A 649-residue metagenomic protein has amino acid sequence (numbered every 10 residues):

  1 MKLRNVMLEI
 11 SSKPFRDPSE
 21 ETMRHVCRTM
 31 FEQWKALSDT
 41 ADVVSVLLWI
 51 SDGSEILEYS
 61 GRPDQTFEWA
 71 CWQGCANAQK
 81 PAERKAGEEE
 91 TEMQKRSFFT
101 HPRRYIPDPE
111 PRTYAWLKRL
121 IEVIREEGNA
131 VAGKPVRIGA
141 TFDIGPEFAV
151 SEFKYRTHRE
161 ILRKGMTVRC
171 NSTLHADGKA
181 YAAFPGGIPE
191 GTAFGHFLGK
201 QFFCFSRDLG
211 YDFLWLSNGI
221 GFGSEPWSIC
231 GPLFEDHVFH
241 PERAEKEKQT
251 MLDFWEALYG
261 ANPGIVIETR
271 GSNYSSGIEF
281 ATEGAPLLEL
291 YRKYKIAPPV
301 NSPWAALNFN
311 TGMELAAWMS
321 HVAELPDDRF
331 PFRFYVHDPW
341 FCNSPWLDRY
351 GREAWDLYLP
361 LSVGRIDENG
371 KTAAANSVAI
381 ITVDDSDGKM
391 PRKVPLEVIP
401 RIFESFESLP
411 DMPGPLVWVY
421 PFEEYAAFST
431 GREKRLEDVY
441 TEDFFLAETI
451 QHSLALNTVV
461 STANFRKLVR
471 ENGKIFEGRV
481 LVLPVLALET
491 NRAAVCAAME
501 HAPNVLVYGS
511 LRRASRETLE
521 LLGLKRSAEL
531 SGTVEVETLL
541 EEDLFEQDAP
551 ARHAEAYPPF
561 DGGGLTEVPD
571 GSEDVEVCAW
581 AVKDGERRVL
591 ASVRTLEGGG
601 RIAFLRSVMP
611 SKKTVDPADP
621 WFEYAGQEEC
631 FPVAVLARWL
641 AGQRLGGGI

Functional and structural regions predicted by a protein language model:
M1-N464, V469-F476, V480-V482, N491-A494 (+3 more regions): Glycan-processing catalytic domains of CAZymes
A41, A502-P503, S572-D574, T595-R601: Short, solvent-exposed coil/turn segments at beta-strand boundaries
F330, V417, L506, C578 (+1 more regions): Hydrophobic/aromatic beta-strand patches that form the interior of the parallel beta-sheet core in alpha/beta enzyme
P421-K434, P484-L486, E586-T614, D619 (+1 more regions): Carbohydrate-binding surface patches
A463, E573-E576, W621-I649: Glycan-recognition and catalytic regions of carbohydrate-active enzymes
C496-A502: Short, conserved loop/helix-junction motifs that constitute active-site signature segments in enzyme catalytic cores
V507, S592-V593, L636: Low-complexity, Gly/Pro
L519-R588: An acidic, glycine-rich "communication" segment
